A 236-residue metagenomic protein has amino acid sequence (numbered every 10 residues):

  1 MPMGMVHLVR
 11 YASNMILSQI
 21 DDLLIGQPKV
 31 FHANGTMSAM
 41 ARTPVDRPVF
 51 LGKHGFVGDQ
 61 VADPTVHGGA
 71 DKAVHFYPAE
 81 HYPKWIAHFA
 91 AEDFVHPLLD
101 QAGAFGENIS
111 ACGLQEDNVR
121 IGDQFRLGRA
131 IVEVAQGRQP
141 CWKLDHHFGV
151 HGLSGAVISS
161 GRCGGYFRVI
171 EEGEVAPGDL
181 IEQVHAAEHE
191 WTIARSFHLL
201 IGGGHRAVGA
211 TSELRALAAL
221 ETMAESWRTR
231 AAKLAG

Functional and structural regions predicted by a protein language model:
G4-H146, G152, H185, H189-G236: Electropositive, beta-rich accessory/interaction domains or terminal extensions that provide binding surfaces
G58, F167, A176: Short, flexible micro-motifs
G106, C163-G164, G178, I193: Hydrophobic, well-ordered secondary-structure segments
G122, E172, P177-G178: Loop/turn positions that initiate beta-strands
H151-E171: A mid-sequence, solvent-exposed acidic-amphipathic segment
